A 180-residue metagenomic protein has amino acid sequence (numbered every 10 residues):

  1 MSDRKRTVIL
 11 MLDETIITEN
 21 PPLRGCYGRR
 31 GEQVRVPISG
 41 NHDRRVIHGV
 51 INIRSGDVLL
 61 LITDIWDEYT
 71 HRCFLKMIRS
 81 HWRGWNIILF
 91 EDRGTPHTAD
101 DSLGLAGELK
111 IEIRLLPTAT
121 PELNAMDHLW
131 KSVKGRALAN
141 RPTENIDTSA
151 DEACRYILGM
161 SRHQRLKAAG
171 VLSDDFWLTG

Functional and structural regions predicted by a protein language model:
M1-G180: Short functional hotspots at interaction and active-site rims
